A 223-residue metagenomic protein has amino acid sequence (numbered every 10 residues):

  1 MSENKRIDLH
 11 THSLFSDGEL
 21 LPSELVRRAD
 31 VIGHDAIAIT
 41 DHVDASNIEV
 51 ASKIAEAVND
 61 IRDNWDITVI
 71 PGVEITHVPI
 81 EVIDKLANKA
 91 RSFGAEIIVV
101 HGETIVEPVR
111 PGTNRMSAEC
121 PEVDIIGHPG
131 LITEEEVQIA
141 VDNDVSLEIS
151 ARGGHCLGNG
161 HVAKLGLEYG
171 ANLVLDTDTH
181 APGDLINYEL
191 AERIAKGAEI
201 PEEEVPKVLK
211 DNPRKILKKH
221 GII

Functional and structural regions predicted by a protein language model:
R6-S16, I39-V43, P129: Histidine-centered catalytic micro-motifs
H10, A29, D41, H128 (+2 more regions): Conserved, mostly hydrophobic/aromatic
H12, V43-D44, E74-T76, E103-I105 (+2 more regions): Catalytic metal-binding/acid-base residues of hydrolase active sites
D17-L20, I48-S52, V109-N114, E136-N143 (+3 more regions): Histidine/acidic-residue-rich catalytic or RNA/ligand-binding cores of hydrolases and nuclease-related proteins
R27-I37: Catalytic domains of carbohydrate-active enzymes, especially glycoside hydrolases
H42, A171-L185: Short acidic/histidine-rich active-site segments
I48-I149, L217-I223: Extended substrate/RNA-proximal surfaces in nucleic-acid metabolism proteins
R193-I223: Mid-to-C-terminal alpha-helical segments outside catalytic/metal-binding sites
